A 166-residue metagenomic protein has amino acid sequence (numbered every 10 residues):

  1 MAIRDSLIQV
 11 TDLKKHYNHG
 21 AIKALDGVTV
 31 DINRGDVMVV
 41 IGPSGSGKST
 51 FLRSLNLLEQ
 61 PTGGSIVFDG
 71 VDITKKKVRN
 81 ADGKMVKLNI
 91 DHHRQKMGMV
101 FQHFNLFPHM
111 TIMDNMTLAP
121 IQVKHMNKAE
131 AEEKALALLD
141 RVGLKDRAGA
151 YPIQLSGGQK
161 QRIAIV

Functional and structural regions predicted by a protein language model:
I3-V166: ABC family nucleotide-binding domain
